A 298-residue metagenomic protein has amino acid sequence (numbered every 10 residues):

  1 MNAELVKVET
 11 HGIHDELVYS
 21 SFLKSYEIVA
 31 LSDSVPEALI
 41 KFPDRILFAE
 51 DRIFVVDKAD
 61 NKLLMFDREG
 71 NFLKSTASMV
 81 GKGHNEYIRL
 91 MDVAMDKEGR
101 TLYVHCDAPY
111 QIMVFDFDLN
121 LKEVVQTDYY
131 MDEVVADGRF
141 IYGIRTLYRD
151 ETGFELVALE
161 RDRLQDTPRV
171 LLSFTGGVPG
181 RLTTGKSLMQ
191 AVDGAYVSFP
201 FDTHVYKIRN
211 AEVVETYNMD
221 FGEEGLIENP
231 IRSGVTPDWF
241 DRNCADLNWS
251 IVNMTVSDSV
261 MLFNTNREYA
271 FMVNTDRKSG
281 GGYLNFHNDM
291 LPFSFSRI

Functional and structural regions predicted by a protein language model:
M1-L31: Blade/loop signatures of beta-propeller domains
S32-F42, N71-G99, C106: Blade-loop segments of beta-propeller domains
S34-V35, A77-N85, Q126-D132, S173-V178 (+2 more regions): Short coil/turn segments at the loop-to-beta-strand junctions that recur within blades of beta-propeller repeat folds
F42-R45, Y87-V93, Y129-D137, P179-S187 (+2 more regions): Repeated scaffold domains used in trafficking and secretory/extracellular systems, primarily beta-propellers
F48-E50, M95-G99, A136-G138, Q190-V192 (+1 more regions): Residue-level detector of Asp-centered blade-edge/turn motifs that repeat once per structural unit in beta-propeller
K62-L64, Y110-M113, D150-A158, D202-Y206 (+1 more regions): Structural motif
Y87-L90, H105-G153, R169-P179: Asp-box/WD-like beta-propeller blade repeats and closely related beta-sheet repeat scaffolds
T216-A245, R277-I298: Conserved blade-ending motifs and adjacent loop-strand segments that build the rim/top face of beta-propeller domains
